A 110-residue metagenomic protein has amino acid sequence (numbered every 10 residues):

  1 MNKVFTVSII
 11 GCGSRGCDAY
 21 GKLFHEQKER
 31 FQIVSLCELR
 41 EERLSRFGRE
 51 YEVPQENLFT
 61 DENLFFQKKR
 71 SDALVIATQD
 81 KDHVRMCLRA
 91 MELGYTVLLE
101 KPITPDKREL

Functional and structural regions predicted by a protein language model:
M1-E52: N-terminal Rossmann-like dinucleotide-binding module
V53-L110: Beta-loop-alpha module in the N-terminal Rossmann-like domain of NAD(P)-dependent dehydrogenases, especially those
